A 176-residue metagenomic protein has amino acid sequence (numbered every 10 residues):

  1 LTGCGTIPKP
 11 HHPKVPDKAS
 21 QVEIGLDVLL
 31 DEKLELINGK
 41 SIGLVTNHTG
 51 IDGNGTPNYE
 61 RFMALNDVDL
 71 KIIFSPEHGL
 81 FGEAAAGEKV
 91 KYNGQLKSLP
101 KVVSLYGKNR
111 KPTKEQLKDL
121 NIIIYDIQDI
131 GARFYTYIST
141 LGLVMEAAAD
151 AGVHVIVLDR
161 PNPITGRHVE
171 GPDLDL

Functional and structural regions predicted by a protein language model:
T2-G3: C-terminal motif of bacterial Sec signal peptides marking the signal peptidase cleavage site
Q21-V68: N-terminal phosphate-binding or glycine-rich loops at protein starts, especially the Walker A/P-loop of NTPases
D67-V68, A148-H154: A short helix->loop->beta-strand "cap" motif at the edges of active sites that frequently abuts
D69-H78: Short internal beta-strands
G82-A86, I156-L176: Glycine-rich, charge-decorated loop segments at or immediately adjacent to ligand/cofactor-binding or catalytic sites
V90-L120, A132: Glycine-rich oxoanion-binding loops at beta->alpha junctions
N121-I130, I156-D159: Short acidic catalytic loops
D129-L141: Glycine/threonine-rich flexible loop motifs
